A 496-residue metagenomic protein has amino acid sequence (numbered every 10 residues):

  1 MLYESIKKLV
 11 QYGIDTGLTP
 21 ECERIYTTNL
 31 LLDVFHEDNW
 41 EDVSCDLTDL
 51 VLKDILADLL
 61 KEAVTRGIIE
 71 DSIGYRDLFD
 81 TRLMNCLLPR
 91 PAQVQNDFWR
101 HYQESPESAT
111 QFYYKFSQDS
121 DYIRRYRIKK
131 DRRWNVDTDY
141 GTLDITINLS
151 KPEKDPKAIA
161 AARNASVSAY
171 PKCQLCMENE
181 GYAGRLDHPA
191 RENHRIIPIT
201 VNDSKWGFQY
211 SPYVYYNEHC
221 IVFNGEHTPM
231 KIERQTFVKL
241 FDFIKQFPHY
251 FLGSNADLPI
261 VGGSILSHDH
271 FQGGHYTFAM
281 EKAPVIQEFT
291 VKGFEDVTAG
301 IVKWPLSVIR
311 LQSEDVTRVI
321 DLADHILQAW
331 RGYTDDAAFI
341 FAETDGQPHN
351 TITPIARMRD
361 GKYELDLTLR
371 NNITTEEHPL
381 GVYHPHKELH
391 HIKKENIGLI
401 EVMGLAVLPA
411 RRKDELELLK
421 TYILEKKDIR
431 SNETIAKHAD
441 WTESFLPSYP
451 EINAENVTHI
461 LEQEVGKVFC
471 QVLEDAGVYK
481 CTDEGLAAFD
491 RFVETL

Functional and structural regions predicted by a protein language model:
M1-V222, E226-P229, K303-P305, V319-I320 (+2 more regions): Active-site microenvironments that recognize anionic phosphate/pyrophosphate groups
N193-R195, H227-L252: Helical scaffold of the NTase/Pol beta-like nucleotidyltransferase catalytic core
W206-S211, T236, L240-I244, T290-V297: Structured alpha-helical segments in the cores of large, soluble enzyme domains
I244-S267, G273-L327, R331-T334: Catalytic or ion-translocation cores adjacent to nucleophile or general acid/base/metal-coordination motifs in diverse
